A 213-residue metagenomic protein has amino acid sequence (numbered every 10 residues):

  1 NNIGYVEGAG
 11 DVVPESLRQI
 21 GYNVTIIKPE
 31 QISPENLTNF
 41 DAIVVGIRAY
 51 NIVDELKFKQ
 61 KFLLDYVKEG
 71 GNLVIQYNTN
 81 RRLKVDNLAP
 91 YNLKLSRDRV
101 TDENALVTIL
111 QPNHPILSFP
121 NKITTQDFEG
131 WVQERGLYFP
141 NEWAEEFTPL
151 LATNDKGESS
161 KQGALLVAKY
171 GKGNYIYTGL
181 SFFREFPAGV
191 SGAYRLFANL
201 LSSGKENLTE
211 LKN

Functional and structural regions predicted by a protein language model:
N1-G46, Y77-T79, K94, R99-D102 (+2 more regions): Aromatic-Pro/Gly-enriched surface loop or interdomain linker that acts as a lid/target-recognition segment
G10, P14, L37, Q60 (+2 more regions): Extracytoplasmic/secreted envelope proteins and their assembly/folding machinery, especially bacterial periplasmic
P29-I32, K57-K61, S159-L165: Alpha-helical scaffolding within the catalytic cores of extracellular/periplasmic polymer-degrading hydrolases
N36-T38, V67-K68, S159, K169-G171: Extracellular/periplasmic catalytic domains that process cell-envelope and extracellular macromolecules
R48-E129: A glycine-rich, often tryptophan-bearing local segment used as a flexible ligand/cofactor-contacting loop or short
R99-V190, L208-L211: Catalytic beta-strand/loop cores that center a nucleophilic Ser/Cys/Thr and support acyl-enzyme chemistry
G192-G204: Short amphipathic C-terminal alpha-helix that caps PH/PH-like domains
